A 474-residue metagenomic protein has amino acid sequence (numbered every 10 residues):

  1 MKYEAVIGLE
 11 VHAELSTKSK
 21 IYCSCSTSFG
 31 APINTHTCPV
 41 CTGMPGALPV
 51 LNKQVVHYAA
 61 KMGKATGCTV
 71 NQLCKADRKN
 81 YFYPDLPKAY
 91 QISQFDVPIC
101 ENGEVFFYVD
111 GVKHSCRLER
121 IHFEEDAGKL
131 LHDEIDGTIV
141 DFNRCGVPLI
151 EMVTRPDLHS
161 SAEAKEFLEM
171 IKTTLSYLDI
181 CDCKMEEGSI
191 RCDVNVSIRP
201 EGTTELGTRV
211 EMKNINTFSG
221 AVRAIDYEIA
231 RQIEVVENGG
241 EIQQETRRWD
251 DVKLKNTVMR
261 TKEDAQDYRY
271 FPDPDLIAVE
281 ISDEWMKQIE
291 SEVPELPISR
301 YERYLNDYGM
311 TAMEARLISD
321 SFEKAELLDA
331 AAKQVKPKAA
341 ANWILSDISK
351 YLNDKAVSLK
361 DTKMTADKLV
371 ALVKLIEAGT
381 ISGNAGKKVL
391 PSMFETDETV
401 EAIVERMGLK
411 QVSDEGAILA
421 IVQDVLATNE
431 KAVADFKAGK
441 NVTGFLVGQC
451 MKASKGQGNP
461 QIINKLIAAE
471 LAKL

Functional and structural regions predicted by a protein language model:
M1, G309, A331-A340, T380-I381 (+1 more regions): Structural motif
M1-E295, A312, K333-P337: Basic, nucleic-acid-interacting segments
G188-P200, Y268, L305-D329, P337-K355 (+3 more regions): Core structural elements
E228, W343, D347-Y351, V389 (+6 more regions): Amphipathic alpha-helical segments in well-ordered regions
W285-E292, D329-V335, L369-I381: Extended, non-catalytic structural segments that build the interaction scaffolds of large macromolecular assemblies
Q334, A340, I348-K363, A371-I376 (+1 more regions): M16/insulysin-pitrilysin zinc metalloprotease superfamily fold
K360-V370, K374, G383-A453: Strongly charged, low-complexity linkers/loops
K440-L474: Short, amphipathic C-terminal "tail helix"
